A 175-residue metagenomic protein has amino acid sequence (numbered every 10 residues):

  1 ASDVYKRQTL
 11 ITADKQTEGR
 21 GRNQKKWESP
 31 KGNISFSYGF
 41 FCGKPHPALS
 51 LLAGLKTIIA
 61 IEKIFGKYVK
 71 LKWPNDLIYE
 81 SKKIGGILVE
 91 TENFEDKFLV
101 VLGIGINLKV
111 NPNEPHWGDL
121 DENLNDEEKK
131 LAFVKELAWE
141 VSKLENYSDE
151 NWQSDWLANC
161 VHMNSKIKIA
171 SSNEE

Functional and structural regions predicted by a protein language model:
A1-I64: N-terminal lobe of the biotin/lipoate ligase/transferase fold
A13, V69-W73: General beta-strand structural signal in soluble alpha/beta enzymes
G43-P45, L51-V69, Y79-E175: Long, positively charged amphipathic alpha-helical accessory segments at protein N-termini or as interdomain linkers
